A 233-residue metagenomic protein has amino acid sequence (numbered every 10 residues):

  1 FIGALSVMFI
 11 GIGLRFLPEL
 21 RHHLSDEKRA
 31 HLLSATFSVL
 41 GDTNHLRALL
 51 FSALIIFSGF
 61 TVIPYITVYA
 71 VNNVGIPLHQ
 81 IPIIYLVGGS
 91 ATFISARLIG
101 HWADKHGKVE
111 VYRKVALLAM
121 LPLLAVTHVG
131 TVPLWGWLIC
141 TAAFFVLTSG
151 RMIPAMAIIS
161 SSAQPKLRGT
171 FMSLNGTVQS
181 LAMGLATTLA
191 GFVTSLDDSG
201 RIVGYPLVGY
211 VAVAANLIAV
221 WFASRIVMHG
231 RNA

Functional and structural regions predicted by a protein language model:
F1-G3, F192-N216: A membrane-interface helix-boundary motif in multi-pass transporters
G3-H23, F222-I226: C-terminal membrane-cytosol helix-exit motif in multi-pass small-molecule transporters
P18-F51: Juxtamembrane intracellular "pre-TM" segments in multi-pass secondary transporters
H45-Y85: Extracytoplasmic gate region of multi-pass secondary transporters
G89-R97, G184: Residue-level signature of mid-helix packing/kink "hotspots" within the transmembrane helices of 12-pass Major
S95-K108, T194: Helix-to-loop junctions at the C-terminal end of transmembrane segments in multipass secondary transporters
V109-A155: C-terminal transmembrane helical hairpin of 12-TM major facilitator-type secondary transporters
K166-D198: A late C-terminal transmembrane helix in Major Facilitator Superfamily
